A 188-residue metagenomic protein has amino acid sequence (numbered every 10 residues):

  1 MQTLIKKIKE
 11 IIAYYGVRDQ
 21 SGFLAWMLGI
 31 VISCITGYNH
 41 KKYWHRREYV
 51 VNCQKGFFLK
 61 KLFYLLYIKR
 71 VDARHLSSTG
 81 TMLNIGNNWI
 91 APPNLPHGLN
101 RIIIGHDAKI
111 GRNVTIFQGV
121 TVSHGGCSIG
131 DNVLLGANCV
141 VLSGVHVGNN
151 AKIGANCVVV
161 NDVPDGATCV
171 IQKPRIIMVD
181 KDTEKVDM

Functional and structural regions predicted by a protein language model:
M1-T81, K181-M188: Terminal amphipathic alpha-helical/low-complexity segments used for targeting or macromolecular assembly
I85-N87, A91-H97, I103-H106, G111-Q118 (+9 more regions): Left-handed beta-helix
